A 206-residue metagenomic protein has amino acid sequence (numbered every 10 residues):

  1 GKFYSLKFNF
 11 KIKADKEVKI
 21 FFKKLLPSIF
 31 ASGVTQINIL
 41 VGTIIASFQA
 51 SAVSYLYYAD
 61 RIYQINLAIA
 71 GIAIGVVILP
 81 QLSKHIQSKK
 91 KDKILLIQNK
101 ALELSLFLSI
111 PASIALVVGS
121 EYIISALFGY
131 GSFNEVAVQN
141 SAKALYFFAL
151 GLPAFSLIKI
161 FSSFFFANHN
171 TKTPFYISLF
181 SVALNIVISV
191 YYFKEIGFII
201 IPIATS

Functional and structural regions predicted by a protein language model:
G1, K172, S181-S206: Membrane-interface helix-loop junctions in multi-pass transport and translocation proteins
G1-T35: Interhelical loop/hinge segments that connect adjacent transmembrane helices in multipass membrane
K24, I45-L67, V136-A142: Interfacial/gating helices of multi-pass transporter permease domains
I29-V41, I65, I69-A73, V77 (+3 more regions): Hydrophobic alpha-helical transmembrane bundles that constitute the permease/transmembrane domains of multi-pass
Y63-Q81, S105-I114: Small-residue-rich midsections of specific transmembrane alpha-helices
G71-K90, Q98, L102, F161-S162: Helix-loop junctions and terminal segments of transmembrane helices in multi-pass membrane transport/translocation
V117-G151: Interfacial segments at transmembrane-helix termini and the short loops linking adjacent helices
L150-F180, Y191: Membrane-interface junctions at transmembrane-helix termini in multi-pass inner-membrane proteins
